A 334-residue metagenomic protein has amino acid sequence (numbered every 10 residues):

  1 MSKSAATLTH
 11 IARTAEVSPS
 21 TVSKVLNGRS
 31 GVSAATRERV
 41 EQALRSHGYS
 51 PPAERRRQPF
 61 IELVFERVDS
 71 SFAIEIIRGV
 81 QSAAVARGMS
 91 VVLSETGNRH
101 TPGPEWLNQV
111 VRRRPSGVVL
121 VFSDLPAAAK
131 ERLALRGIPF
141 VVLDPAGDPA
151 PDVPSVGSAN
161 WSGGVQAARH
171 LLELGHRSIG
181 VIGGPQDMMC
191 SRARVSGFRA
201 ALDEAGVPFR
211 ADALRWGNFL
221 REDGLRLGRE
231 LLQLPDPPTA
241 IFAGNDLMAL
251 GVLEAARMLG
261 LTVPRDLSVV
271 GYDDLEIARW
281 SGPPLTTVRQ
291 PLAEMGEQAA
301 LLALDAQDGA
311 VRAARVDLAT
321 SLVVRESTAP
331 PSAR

Functional and structural regions predicted by a protein language model:
M1-K3, P59-R169, E173, Q233: Alpha-helical recognition/docking segments in bacterial nutrient-uptake and carbohydrate-utilization systems
M1-Q58, S332-R334: N-terminal helix-turn-helix DNA-binding module of bacterial transcription factors
P19-K24, R55-D69, I76, H170 (+1 more regions): Short beta-strand segments enriched in small/hydrophobic residues
A35, F65-E75, L93-P102, P145 (+6 more regions): Hinge/beta->alpha junction and helix N-cap segments in small-molecule ligand-binding domains
R114-F122, G180-I182, L214, P235-N245 (+1 more regions): Periplasmic-binding protein-like
R177-S178, F209-A213, V263-S268: Short acidic capping loops at alpha-helix termini that bridge into adjacent secondary structure
L227-E230, L234-R334: Flexible loop/turn connectors
